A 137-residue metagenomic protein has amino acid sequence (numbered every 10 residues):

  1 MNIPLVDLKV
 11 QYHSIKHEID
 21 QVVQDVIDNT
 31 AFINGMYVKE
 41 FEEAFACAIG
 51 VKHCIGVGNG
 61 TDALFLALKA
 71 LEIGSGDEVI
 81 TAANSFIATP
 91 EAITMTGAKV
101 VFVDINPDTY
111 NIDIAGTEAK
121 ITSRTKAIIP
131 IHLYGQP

Functional and structural regions predicted by a protein language model:
M1-A31, M36: N-terminal "arm"/small-domain region of PLP-dependent enzymes with the aminotransferase-like
L5, I27-D28, I33, G56-G58 (+2 more regions): Short glycine/serine/threonine-biased micro-segments
K9, Q21, V38-E43, A48-C54 (+3 more regions): PLP-dependent aminotransferase class I/II
Y12, N34, G56, Y110 (+1 more regions): Aromatic-acidic/polar surface patches that form glycan- and anion
V23, T61-L64, A83: Alpha-helical structural signal
T30-E78, A92-T96, F102-D104: Phosphate-binding glycine-rich loop
K69-P137: PLP-dependent aminotransferase-like
